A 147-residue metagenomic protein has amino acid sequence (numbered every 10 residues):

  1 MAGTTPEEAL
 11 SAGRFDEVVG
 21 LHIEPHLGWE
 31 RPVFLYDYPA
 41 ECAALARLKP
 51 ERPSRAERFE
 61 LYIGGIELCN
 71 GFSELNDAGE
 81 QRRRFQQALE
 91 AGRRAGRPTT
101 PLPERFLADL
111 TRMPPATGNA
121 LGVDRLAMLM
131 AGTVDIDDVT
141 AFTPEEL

Functional and structural regions predicted by a protein language model:
M1-L68, F72, Q87-P115: Metal-assisted phosphate- and nucleotidyl-transfer catalytic regions
A78-L147: Active-site pocket scaffolds in enzymes
